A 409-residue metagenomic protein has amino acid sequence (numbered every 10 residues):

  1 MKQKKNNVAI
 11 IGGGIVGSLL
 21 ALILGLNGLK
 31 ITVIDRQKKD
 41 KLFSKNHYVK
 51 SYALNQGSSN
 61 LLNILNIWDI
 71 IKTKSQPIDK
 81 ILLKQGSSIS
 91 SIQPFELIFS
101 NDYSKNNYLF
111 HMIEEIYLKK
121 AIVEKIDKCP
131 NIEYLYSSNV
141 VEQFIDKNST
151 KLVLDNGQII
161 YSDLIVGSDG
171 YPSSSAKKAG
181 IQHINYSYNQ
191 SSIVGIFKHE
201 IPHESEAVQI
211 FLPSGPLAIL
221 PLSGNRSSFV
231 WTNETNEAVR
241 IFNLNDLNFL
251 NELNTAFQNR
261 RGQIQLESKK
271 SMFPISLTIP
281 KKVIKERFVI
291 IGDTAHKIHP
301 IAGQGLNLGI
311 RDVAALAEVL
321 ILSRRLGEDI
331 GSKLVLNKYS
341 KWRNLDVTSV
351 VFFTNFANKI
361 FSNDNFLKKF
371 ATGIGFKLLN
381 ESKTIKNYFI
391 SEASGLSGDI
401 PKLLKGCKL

Functional and structural regions predicted by a protein language model:
Q3, N63, S75-K178, Y186-S191: Conserved N-terminal helical subregion
N6-V33: N-terminal Rossmann-like FAD-binding beta1-loop-alpha1 element of flavoenzymes
V16, K39, P172: Conserved Rossmann-like nucleotide-cofactor binding loop
G25-K50: Glycine-rich FAD pyrophosphate-binding loop
N46-S88: N-terminal FAD cofactor-binding segment of flavoenzymes
L62, Y161-Q263, E267-K270: Conserved FAD-binding catalytic core of PHBH/FMO-like flavoproteins
E237-L326, I330-L334: FAD/FMN-dependent oxidoreductases across multiple families
E318-L409: C-terminal helical "tail/cap" subdomain of flavin- and related membrane-associated enzymes
